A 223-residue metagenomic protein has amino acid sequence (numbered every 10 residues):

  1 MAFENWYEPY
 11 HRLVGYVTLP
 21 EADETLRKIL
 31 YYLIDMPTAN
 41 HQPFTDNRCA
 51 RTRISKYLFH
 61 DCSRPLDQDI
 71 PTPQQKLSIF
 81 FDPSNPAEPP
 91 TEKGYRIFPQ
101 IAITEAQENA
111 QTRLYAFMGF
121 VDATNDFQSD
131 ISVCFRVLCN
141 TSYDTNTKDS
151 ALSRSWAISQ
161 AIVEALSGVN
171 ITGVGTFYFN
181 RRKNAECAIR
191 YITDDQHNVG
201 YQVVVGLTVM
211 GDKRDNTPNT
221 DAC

Functional and structural regions predicted by a protein language model:
M1-N125, A222-C223: Small/polar-rich, solvent-exposed N-terminal microdomains that initiate assembly or binding
Q107, S153-M210: Acidic-leaning, charged glycine-interspersed low-complexity segments
L114, I131-F135, Y201-V205: Hydrophobic residues positioned within well-ordered beta-strands of beta-sheet architectures
F120-D122, V137-Y143, L166, L207-K213: Beta-strand elements of well-folded, non-transmembrane domains
D122-D130, D194-H197: Short glycine/proline-enriched loop/turn "hinge" motifs that connect secondary-structure elements and lie
Q128-N146: Short acidic, glycine/tyrosine-flanked loop/strand segments centered on an H-E-D-like triad
T145-S153, P218-T220: Short, flexible/disordered intra-domain loops and linkers
V205-C223: Protruding loop/beta-arch "assembly-hinge" segments enriched in small, turn-prone residues
